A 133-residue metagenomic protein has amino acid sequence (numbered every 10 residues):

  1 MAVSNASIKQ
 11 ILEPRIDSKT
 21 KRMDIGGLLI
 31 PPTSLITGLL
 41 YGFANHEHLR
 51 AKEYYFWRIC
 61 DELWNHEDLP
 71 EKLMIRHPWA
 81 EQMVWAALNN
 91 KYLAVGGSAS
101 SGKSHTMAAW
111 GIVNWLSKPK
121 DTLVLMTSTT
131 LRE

Functional and structural regions predicted by a protein language model:
M1-E133: Phosphate/NTP-binding elements of NTP-utilizing enzymes
